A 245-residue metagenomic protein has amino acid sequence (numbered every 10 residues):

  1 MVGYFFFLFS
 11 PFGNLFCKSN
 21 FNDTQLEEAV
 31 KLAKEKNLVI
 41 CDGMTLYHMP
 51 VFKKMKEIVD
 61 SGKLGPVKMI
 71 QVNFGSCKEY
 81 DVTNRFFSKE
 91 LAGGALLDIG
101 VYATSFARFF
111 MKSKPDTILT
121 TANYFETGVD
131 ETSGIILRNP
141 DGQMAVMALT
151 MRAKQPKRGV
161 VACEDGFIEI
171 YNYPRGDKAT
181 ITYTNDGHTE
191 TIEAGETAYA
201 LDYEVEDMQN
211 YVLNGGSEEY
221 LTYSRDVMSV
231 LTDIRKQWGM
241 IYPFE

Functional and structural regions predicted by a protein language model:
M1-Y47: Beta-strand-loop-alpha-helix segment that lines the small-molecule cofactor/substrate pocket of alpha/beta enzymes
P11, T83-E90, D186-E190: Short glycine/proline- and charge-enriched loop/turn segments that cap or connect secondary-structure elements
N14-F16, C41, Q71, V146 (+1 more regions): Structural detector of well-ordered beta-strand residues that form the stable sheet scaffold of enzyme domains
L26, F52, A103-T104, G176-K178 (+2 more regions): A general structural signal for well-ordered alpha-helical segments in protein cores
Y47-I118, E126: Predominantly a Rossmann-like dinucleotide-binding segment in NAD(P)-dependent oxidoreductases
S105-G176, G195, V205-G216: Contiguous beta-strand/loop segments that form the cofactor/metal-binding neighborhood of enzyme cores
P140, D207-E245: C-terminal helix-rich "cap/oligomerization" subdomain common to oxidoreductases
G176-A179, Y183-D207: Interdomain hinge/lid region at the active-site interface of Rossmann-like NAD(P)-dependent oxidoreductases
